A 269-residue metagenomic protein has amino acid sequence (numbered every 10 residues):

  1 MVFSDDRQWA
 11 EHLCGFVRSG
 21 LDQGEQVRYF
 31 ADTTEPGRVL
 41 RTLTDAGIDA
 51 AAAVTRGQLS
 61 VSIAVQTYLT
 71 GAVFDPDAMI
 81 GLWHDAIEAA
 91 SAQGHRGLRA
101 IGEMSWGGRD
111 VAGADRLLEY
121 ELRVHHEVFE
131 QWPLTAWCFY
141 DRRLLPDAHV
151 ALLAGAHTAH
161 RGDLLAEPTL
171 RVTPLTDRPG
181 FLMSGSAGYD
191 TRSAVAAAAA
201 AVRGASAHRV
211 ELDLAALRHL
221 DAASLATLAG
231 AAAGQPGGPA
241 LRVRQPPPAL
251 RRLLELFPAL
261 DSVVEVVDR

Functional and structural regions predicted by a protein language model:
M1-R171, R252, E265-D268: Positively charged, polar, low-complexity stretches
A52-R56, V61, F129, Y140-R218 (+1 more regions): STAS-like cytosolic regulatory interaction modules
